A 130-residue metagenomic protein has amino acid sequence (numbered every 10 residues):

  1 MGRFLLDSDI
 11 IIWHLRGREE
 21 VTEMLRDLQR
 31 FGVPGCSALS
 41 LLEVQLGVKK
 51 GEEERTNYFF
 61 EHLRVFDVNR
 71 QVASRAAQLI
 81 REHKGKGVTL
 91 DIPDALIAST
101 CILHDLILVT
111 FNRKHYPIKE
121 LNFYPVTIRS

Functional and structural regions predicted by a protein language model:
M1-C36, Q45-E61, R129-S130: Short, well-structured N-terminal submotif of metal-dependent ribonuclease cores
M1-R3, A98, I102-S130: Acidic, PIN/NYN-like endoribonuclease modules and their adjacent C-terminal/linker elements
D7-S8, V44, A76, C101: Generic structural signal for small/hydrophobic residues in well-ordered secondary structure, especially within
I10-I11, S40, V72, L96-I97 (+1 more regions): Alpha-helix capping/helix-boundary segments
V21-T22, L41, E53-T56, A73-A76 (+1 more regions): A general structural signal for well-ordered alpha-helical segments in protein cores
R30-F31, H62-L63, K86, H104 (+1 more regions): Structured helix-beta-strand junction loops
G35, F66, Y124-V126: General small-molecule cofactor/ligand-binding pocket signal
V65-F111: Active-site neighborhoods of divalent-metal-dependent phosphate/nucleic-acid chemistry enzymes
